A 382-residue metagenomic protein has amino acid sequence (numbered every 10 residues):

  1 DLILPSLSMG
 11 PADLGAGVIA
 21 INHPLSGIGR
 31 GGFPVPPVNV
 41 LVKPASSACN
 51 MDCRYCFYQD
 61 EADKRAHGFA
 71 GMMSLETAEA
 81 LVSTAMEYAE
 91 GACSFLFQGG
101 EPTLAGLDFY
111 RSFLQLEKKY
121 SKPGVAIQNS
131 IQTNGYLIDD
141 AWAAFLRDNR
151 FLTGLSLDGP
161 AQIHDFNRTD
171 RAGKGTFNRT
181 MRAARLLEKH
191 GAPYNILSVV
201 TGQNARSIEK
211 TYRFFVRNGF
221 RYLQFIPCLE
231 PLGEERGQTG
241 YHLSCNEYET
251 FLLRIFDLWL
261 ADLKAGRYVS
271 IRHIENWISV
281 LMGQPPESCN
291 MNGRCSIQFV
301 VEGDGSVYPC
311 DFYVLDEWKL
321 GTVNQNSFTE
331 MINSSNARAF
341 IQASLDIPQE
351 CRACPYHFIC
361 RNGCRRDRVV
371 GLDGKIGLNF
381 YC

Functional and structural regions predicted by a protein language model:
L2, S6, D170-N178, R185 (+4 more regions): Radical SAM enzyme [4Fe-4S]-AdoMet core and its adjacent flexible, acidic and glycine-rich loops/tails across
I3-L7, L14-K43, Y88: N-terminal [4Fe-4S]-dependent radical SAM core
P36-M73: Canonical Radical SAM [4Fe-4S] cluster-binding loop centered on the CxxxCxxC motif and its immediate flanking residues
V40-K43, S94-G100, Q128-T133, S270-I274: Extended hydrophobic secondary-structure segments that form protein cores and membrane-embedded regions
C49, C53-C56, C289, C295 (+5 more regions): Short cysteine clusters
A78-L96, A105-C228: Radical SAM/AdoMet-radical enzyme domain recognition
V314-C382: Flexible mid-to-C-terminal extensions adjoining Fe-S/redox cofactors in radical SAM and related proteins
